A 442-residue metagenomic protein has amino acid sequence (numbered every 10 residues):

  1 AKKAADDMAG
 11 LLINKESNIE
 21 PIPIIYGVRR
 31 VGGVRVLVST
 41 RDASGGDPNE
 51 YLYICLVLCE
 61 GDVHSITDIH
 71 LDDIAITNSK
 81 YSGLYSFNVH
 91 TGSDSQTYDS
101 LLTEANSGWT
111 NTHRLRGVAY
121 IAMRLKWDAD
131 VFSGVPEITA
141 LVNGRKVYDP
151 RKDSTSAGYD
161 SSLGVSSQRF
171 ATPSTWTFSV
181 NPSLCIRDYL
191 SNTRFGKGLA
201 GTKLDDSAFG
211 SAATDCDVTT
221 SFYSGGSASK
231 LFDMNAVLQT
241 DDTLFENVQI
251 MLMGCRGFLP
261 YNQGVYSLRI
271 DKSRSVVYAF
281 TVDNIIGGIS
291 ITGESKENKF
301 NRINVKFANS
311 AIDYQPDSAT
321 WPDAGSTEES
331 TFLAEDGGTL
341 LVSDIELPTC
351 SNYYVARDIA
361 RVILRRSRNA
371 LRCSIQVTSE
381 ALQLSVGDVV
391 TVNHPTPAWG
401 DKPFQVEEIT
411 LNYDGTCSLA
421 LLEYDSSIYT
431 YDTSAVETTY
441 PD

Functional and structural regions predicted by a protein language model:
A1-C255, N262, A308, Q315 (+1 more regions): Polar, S/T/G-rich
K2-G46, H113, N235, R269-L341 (+2 more regions): Surface-exposed, non-catalytic interaction/assembly patches
P48, C59-G61, V131, W176 (+9 more regions): A general structural signal for short secondary-structure junctions and capping/turn motifs
L52, V63, V180, L184 (+9 more regions): Conserved structured core elements
A75-K80, S275-Y278, Y314-P316, G400-D401: Surface-exposed loop/edge segments in extracytoplasmic proteins
G264-S267, C417-L419: Hydrophobic residues embedded in beta-strands of well-ordered beta-sheets
I286, V386-D442: Acidic, low-complexity/disordered segments
A311-N412: Long hydrophobic segments that form regular secondary structure
